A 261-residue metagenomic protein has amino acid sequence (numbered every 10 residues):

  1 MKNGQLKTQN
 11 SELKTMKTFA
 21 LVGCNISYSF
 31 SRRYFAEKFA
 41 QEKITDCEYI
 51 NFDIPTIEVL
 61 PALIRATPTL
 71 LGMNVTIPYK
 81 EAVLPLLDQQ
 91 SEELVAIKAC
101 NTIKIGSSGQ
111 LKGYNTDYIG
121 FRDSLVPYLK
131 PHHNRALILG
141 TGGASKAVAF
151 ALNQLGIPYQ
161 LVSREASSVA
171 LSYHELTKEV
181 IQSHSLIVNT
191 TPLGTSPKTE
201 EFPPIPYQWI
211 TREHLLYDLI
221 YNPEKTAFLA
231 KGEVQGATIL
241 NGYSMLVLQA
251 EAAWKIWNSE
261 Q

Functional and structural regions predicted by a protein language model:
M1-T15: Short, basic, low-complexity termini and linkers enriched in Ser/Thr/Gly/Pro that act as targeting/leader peptides
M16-Y128: Phosphate/diphosphate ligand-binding glycine-rich loop within oxidoreductases
G23, N115-Y118, L125, L129 (+1 more regions): Glycine-rich adenosine-cofactor-binding loop
V75-A82, A144, P192-T195, N222: Short glycine-rich anion-binding loops that position phosphate/pyrophosphate groups of nucleotides and phosphorylated
D123-S124, T238-Q261: Active-site capping/gating segments
Q154-P158, Q235-T238: Conserved S-adenosyl-L-methionine
L155-L171: NAD(P)-binding Rossmann-fold cofactor-contacting core
V169-L240: Rossmann-like adenosine-cofactor binding region
